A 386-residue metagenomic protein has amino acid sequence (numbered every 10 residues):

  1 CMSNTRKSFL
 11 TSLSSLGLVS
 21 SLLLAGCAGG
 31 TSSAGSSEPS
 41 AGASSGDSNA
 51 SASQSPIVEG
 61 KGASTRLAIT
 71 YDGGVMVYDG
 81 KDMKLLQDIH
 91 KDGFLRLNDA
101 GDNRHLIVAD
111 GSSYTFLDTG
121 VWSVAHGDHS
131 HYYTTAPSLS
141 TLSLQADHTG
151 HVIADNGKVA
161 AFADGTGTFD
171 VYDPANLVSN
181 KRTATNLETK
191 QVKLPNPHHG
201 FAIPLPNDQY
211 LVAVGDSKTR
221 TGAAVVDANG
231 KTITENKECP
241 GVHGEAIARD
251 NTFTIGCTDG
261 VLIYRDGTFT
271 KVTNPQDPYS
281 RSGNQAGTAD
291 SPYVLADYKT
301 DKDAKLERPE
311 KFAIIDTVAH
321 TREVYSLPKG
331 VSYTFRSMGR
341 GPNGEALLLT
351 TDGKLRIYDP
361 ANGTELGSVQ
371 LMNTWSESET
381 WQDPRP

Functional and structural regions predicted by a protein language model:
L23-G26: C-terminal motif of bacterial Sec signal peptides marking the signal peptidase cleavage site
A28-T31: Bacterial signal peptide processing site
S51-E59, K91-R104, S138-G157, Q191-P206 (+4 more regions): Repeated scaffold domains used in trafficking and secretory/extracellular systems, primarily beta-propellers
E59, A63-Y71, N103-D110, Y114-T115 (+7 more regions): Short beta-strand elements that form the blades of beta-propeller/WD-repeat-like and other beta-sheet-rich scaffold
D72-F169, V178: Post-signal peptide N-terminal segment of secreted/secretory-pathway proteins
L86-G93, V124-Q145, S179-H199, I233-E238 (+3 more regions): Beta-propeller fold detector
S130-G256: Long, acidic/polar, low-complexity amphipathic helices and coiled-coil-like
V214-P342: Acidic, serine/threonine- and glycine-rich low-complexity intrinsically disordered segments that serve as flexible
